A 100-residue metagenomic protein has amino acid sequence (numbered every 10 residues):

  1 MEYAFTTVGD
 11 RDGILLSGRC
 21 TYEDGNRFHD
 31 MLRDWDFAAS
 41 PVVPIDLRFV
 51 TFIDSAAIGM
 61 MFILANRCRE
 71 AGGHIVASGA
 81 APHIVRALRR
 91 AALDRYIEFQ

Functional and structural regions predicted by a protein language model:
M1-L15: Short beta-strand/loop segment at the start of cytosolic alpha/beta domains
E2, Y96-Q100: Short hydrophobic/aromatic patches at helix-to-coil boundaries
V8-G9, R48, Q100: Conserved catalytic submotifs in the C-terminal HATPase_c
R19-I97: Amphipathic alpha-helical interaction surfaces in cytosolic regulatory modules
